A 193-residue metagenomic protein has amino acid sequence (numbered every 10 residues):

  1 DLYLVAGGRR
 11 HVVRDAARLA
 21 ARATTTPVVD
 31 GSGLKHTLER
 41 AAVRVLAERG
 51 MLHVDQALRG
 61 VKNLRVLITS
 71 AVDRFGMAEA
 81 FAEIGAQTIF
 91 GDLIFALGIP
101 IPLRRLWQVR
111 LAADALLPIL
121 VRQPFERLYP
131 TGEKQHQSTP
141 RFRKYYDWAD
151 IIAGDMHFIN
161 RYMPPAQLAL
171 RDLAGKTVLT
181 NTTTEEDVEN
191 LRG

Functional and structural regions predicted by a protein language model:
D1-N63, I84, D150-G154, A169-V188 (+1 more regions): Metallocofactor- and cofactor-centric catalytic cores in central/energy metabolism, strongly enriched
A42-R59, F75, V121-P140: Active-site glycine-rich loop that binds ribose-phosphate moieties when present
L46-H53, G85-A86, D92, I119-P124 (+2 more regions): A short, terminal or domain-edge coil/loop segment
R65-I119: Conserved anion/nucleotide-ligand pocket segment
R74-A78, I159-M163, E185-E189: Short, well-ordered alpha-helical microsegments
A96-A153, H157, R161: Active-site rim loops that border cofactor/substrate pockets in soluble metabolic enzymes
Y162-L170: Short, T/G/N/S-enriched strand-turn elements that build extracellular solenoid repeat scaffolds
